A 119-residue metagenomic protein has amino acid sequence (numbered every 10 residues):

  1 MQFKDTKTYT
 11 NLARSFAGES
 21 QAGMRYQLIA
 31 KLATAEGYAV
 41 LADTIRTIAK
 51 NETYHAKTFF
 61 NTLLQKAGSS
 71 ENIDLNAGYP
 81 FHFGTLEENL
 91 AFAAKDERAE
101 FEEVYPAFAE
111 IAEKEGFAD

Functional and structural regions predicted by a protein language model:
M1-D119: Non-heme di-metal
